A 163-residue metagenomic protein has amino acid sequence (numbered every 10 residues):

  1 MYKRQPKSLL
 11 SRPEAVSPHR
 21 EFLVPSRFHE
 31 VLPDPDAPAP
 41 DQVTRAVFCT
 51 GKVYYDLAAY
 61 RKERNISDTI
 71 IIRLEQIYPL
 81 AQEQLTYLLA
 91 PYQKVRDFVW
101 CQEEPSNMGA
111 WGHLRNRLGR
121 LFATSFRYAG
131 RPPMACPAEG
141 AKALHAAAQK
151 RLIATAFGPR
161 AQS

Functional and structural regions predicted by a protein language model:
M1-Q5: Conserved small/polar residues in nucleotide/adenosyl-binding loops
P6-L10, Q102-S163: Peripheral docking tails and interdomain loops at the edges of cofactor- or intermediate-handling domains
L10-E14, L23-S26, E30-Q42, R61-I71 (+1 more regions): Gly-rich Lys/Arg/Thr-decorated short loops/hinges at beta-loop-alpha junctions or inter-strand turns that position
R12-P18, A58-Y60, Q84, A110-H113 (+1 more regions): Short acidic, glycine/serine/threonine-rich loops at helix termini
L23-P35, A46-Y54, E75-Q84: A general structural motif
D36-Q42, Y87-R96: Glycine-rich phosphate/diphosphate-binding loops that line cofactor/substrate pockets in enzymes
F48, D97-E104: Short glycine-rich or small-residue beta-strand-to-loop segments that form or flank ligand, phosphate, metal/Fe-S
Y54, A58-K94: Generic long, charged, amphipathic alpha-helical segments
